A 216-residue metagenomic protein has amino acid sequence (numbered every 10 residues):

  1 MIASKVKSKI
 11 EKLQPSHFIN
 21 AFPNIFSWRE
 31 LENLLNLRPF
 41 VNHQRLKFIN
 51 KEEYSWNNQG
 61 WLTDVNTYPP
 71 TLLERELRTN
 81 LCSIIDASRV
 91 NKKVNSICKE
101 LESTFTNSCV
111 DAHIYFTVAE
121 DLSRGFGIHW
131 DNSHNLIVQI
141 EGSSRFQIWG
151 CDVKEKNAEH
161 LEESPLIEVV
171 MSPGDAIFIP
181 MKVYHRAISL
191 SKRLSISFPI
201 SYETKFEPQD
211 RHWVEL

Functional and structural regions predicted by a protein language model:
M1-N24: Generic N-terminal segment detector
V6-K9, N24-W28, R38-P173, V183-L216: Active-site region of the double-stranded beta-helix
P15-H17, L81-C82, A176: Residue-level preference for the first positions of well-ordered beta-strands
F178-P180: Residue-level recognition of conserved beta-strand edge/terminus positions
